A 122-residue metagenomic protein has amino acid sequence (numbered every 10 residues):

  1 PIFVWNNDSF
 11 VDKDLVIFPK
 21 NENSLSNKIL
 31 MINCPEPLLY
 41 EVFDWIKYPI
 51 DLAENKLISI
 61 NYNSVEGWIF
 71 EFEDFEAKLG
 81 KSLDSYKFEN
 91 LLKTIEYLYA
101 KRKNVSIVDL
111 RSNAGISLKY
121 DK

Functional and structural regions predicted by a protein language model:
P1-K122: Charged, solvent-exposed interaction patches on well-folded alpha/beta domains that mediate macromolecular contacts
